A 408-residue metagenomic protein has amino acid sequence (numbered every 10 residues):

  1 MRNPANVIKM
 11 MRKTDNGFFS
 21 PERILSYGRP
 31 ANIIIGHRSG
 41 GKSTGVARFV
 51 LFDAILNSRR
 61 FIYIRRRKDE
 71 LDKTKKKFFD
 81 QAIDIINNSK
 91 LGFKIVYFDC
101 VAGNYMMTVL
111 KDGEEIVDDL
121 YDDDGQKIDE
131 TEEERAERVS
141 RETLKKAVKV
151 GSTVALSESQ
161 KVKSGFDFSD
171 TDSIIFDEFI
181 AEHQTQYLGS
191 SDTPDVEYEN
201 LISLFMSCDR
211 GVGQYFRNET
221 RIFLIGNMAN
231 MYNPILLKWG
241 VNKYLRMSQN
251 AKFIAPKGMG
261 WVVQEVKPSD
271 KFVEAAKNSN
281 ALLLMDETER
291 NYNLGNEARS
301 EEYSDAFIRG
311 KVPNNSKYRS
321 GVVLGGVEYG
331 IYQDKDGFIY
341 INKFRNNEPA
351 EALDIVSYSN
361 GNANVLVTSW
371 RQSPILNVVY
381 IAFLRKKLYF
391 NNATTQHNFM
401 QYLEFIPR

Functional and structural regions predicted by a protein language model:
M1-R408: Phosphate/NTP-binding elements of NTP-utilizing enzymes
